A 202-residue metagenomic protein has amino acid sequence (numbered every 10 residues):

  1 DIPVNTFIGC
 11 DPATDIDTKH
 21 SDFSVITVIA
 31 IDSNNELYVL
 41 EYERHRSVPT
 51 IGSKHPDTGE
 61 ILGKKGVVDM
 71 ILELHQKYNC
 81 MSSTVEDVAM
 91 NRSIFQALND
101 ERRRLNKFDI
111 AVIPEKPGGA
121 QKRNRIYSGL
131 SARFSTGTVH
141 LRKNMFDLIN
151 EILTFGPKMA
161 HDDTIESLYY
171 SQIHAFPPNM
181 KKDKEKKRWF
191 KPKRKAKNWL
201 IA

Functional and structural regions predicted by a protein language model:
D1-I113, V139-A202: RNase H-like, metal-dependent nuclease domains and their acidic two-metal-ion catalytic environment used
D57, I61, K116-P117, I126-Y127 (+1 more regions): Intrinsically disordered, low-complexity segments enriched in small/polar residues
N106-I126: Conserved phosphate-binding/catalytic loops in two-lobed NTP-binding clefts
R123-T136, T154-K158: Short, surface-exposed amphipathic charged segments that create phosphate/polyanion-binding patches used for binding
